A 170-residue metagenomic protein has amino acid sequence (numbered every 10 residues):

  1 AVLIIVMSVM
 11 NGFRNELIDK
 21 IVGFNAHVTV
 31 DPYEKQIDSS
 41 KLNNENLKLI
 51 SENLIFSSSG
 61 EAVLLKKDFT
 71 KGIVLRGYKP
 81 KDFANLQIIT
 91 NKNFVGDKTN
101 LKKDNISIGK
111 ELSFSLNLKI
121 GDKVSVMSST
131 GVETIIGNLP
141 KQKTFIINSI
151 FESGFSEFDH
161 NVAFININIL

Functional and structural regions predicted by a protein language model:
A1-G12, G23: Short, strongly hydrophobic transmembrane alpha-helices
I4, S8, P32-E34, K67 (+2 more regions): Conserved residues at beta->alpha junctions
M10-N11, K35-Q36, G131: Short beta->alpha connector loops
N11-N15, I165-L170: Short amphipathic beta-strand starts and helix->beta connectors
R14-N44, S59: Membrane-interface junction motifs in transport/secretion proteins
K48-N168: A structural signal for hydrophobic secondary-structure junctions, strongest on transmembrane helix-loop-helix units
